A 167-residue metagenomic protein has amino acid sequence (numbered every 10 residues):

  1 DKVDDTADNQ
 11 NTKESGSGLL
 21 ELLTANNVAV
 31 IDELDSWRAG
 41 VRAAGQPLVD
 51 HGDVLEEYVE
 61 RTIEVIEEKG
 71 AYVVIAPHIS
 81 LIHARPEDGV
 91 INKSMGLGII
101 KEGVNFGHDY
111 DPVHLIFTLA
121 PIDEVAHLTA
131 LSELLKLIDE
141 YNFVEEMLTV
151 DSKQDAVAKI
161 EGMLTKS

Functional and structural regions predicted by a protein language model:
D1-S167: Cytosolic covalent-transfer regions centered on His/Cys nucleophiles that carry phosphoryl or persulfide groups
